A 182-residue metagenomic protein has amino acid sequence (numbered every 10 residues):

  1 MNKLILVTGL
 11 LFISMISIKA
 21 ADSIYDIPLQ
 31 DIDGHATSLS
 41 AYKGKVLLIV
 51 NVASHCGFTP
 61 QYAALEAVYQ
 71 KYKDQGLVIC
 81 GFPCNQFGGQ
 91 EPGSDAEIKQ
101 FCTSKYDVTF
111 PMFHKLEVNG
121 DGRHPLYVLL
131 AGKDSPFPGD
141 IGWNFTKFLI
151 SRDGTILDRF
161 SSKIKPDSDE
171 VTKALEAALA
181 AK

Functional and structural regions predicted by a protein language model:
L4-S14: Sec-dependent N-terminal signal peptides
I16-A20: Sec/Tat signal peptide C-region and signal peptidase I cleavage site
I27-V46, Y69-Y72: A short beta-strand-turn-helix
D31, N51-H55: Amphipathic alpha-helical repeat scaffolds
F58-H124: Structural microenvironment flanking redox-active thiols in thiol-disulfide oxidoreductases
P125-V128, G132-K182: Thiol-/selenol-based redox modules, centered on thioredoxin-like and closely related oxidoreductase domains
